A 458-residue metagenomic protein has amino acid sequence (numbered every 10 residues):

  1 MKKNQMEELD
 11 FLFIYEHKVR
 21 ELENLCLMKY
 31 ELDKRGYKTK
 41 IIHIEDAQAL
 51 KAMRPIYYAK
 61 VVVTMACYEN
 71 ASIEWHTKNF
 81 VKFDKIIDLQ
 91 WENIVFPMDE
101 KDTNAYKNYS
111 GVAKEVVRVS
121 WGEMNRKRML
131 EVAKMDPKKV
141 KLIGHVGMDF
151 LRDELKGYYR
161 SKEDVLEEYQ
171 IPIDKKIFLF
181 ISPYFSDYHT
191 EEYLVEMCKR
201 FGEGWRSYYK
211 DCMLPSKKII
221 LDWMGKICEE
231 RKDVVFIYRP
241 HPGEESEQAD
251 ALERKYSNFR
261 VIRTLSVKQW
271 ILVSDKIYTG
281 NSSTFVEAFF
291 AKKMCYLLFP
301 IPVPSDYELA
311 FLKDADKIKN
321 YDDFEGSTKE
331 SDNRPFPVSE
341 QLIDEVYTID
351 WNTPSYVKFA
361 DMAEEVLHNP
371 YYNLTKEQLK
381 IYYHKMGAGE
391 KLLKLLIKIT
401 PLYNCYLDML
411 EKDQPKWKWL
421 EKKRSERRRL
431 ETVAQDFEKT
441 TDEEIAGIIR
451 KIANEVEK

Functional and structural regions predicted by a protein language model:
M1-V81, E191-L194, S216-K217, L221 (+2 more regions): N-terminal pre-catalytic "stem/leader" segment of glycosyltransferase-like enzymes
L9-Y159, P183-D187, E244, T284-F285: Active-site and donor-binding regions of nucleotide-sugar-utilizing enzymes
K40, V63, K85-I87, V117-V119 (+7 more regions): Hydrophobic/aromatic beta-strand patches that form the interior of the parallel beta-sheet core in alpha/beta enzyme
L50-A52, I73-E74, F96-K101, F150-L155 (+4 more regions): Short, charged, surface-exposed secondary-structure boundary motifs
P55, S110-G111, I171, Q269-I271: Structural alpha-helical scaffold elements that stabilize or flank donor/cofactor-binding regions in carbohydrate
D153-D250: Conserved catalytic-core segment of nucleotide-activated headgroup transferases in glycan assembly
I219, I237-V286, F290-A291: Donor nucleotide-activated moiety binding/catalytic core segment of transferases that use nucleotide-activated donors
D250-Y256, S283-Y382: Catalytic binding pocket for nucleotide-activated donors in carbohydrate/polymer assembly enzymes
